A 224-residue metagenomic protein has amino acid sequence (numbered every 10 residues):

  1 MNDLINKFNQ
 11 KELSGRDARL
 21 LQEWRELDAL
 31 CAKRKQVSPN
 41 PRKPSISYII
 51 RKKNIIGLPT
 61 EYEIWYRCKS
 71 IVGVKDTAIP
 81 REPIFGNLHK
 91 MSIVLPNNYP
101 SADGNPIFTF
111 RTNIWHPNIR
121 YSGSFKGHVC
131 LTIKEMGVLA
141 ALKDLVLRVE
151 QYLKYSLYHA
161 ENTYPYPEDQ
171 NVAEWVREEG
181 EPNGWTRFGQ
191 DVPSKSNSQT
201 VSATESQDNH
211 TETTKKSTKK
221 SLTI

Functional and structural regions predicted by a protein language model:
M1-L88, N98-I224: UBC/E2-like fold recognition across ubiquitin and ubiquitin-like conjugation systems, capturing catalytically active
